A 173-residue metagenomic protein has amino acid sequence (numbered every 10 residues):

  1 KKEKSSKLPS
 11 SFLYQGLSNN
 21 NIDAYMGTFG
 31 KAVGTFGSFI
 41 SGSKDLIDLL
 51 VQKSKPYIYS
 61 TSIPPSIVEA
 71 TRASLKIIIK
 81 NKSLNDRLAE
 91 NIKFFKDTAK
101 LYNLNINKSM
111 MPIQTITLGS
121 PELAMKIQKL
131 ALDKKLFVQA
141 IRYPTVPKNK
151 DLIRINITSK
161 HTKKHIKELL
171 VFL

Functional and structural regions predicted by a protein language model:
K1-A24: Active-site pre-lysine segment of PLP-dependent enzymes
G16-N20, G30-V33, P147: Solvent-exposed alpha-helices and their adjacent loops that cap or buttress functional pockets in soluble metabolic
I22-M26, V33-N85: Conserved core segment of the aminotransferase class I/II
S41, T115-T117, N156-T158: Short hydrophobic/aromatic beta-strand micro-patches that form the beta-sheet surface supporting nucleotide- or nucleic
P65, E69-F137: Conserved PLP-dependent catalytic core of the aminotransferase class-I/II
D133-K134, T145-L173: PLP-dependent enzyme catalytic core of the Aspartate aminotransferase-like
I141-R142: Cytosolic Rossmann-like ligand/nucleotide-binding regulatory domains
